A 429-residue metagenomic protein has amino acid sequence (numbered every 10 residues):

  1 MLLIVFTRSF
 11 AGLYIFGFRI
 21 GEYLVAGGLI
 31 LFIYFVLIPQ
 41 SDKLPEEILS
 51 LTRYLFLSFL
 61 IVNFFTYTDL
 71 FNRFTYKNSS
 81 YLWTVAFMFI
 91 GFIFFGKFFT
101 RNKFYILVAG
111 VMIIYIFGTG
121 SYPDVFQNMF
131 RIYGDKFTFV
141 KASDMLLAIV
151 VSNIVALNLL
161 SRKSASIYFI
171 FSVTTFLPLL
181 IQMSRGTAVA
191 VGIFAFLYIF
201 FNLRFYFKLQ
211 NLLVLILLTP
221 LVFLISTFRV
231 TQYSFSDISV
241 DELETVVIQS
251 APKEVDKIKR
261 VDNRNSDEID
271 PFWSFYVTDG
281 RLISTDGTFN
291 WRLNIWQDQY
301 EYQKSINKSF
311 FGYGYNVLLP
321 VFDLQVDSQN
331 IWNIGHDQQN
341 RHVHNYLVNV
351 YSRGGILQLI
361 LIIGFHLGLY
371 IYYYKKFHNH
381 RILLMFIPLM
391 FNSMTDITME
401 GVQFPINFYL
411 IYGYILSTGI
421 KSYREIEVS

Functional and structural regions predicted by a protein language model:
M1-P39, S58-N72, W83-T84, G118-T119 (+1 more regions): N-terminal signal-anchor transmembrane segment
A11-E22, F169-R204, F223-F235, G354-I356 (+1 more regions): Helix-loop-helix junctions and helix-breaking kinks within/between transmembrane helices of multi-pass membrane
E22-G28, I48-F64, L70-F94, I106-L107 (+2 more regions): Aromatic-anchored transmembrane helix interface
R53, F205, L209-Q210, Q325 (+2 more regions): Hydrophobic transmembrane alpha-helices and their immediate junctions
F99-N128, F139-F205, R229: Alpha-helical transmembrane segments of multi-pass inner-membrane proteins
I181, N202-I283, E301-S305: A membrane-periplasm/extracellular boundary helix in multi-pass inner-membrane enzymes that assemble envelope glycans
L282-G354: Long extracytoplasmic/lumenal interhelical loops at the membrane interface of multi-pass membrane proteins
F365, I382-M394, T398-S429: Transmembrane alpha-helices of multi-pass inner-membrane enzymes
